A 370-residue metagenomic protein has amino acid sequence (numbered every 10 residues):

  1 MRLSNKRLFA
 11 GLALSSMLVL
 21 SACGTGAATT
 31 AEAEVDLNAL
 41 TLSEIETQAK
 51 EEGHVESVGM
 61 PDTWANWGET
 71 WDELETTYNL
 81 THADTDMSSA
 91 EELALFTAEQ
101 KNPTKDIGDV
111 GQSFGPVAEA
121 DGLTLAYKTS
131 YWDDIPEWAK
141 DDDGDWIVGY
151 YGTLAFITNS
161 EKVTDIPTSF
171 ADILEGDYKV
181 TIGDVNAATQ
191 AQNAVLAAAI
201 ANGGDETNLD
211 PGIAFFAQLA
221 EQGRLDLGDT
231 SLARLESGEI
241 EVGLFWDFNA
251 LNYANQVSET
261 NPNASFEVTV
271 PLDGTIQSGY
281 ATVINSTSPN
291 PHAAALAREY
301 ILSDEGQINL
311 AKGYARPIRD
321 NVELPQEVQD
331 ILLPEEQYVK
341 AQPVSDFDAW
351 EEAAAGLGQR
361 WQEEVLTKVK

Functional and structural regions predicted by a protein language model:
M1-L12: Bacterial N-terminal signal peptides that target proteins for export
M17-A22: C-terminal motif of bacterial Sec signal peptides marking the signal peptidase cleavage site
C23-A33: Bacterial lipoprotein signal-peptidase II cleavage site
A39-V55, M60-T81: Short, polar/charged alpha-helical segment
E56-W71, A83-T97, K101-I240, Y253: Extracytoplasmic ligand-binding site segments that recognize negatively charged/polar headgroups
L225-T287, Q326-D330: Extracytoplasmic/periplasmic substrate-binding proteins
T275-I276, Y280-V344: Mature extracytoplasmic/periplasmic domains
V339-K370: Conserved C-terminal helix/tail region of periplasmic/extracytoplasmic solute-binding proteins
